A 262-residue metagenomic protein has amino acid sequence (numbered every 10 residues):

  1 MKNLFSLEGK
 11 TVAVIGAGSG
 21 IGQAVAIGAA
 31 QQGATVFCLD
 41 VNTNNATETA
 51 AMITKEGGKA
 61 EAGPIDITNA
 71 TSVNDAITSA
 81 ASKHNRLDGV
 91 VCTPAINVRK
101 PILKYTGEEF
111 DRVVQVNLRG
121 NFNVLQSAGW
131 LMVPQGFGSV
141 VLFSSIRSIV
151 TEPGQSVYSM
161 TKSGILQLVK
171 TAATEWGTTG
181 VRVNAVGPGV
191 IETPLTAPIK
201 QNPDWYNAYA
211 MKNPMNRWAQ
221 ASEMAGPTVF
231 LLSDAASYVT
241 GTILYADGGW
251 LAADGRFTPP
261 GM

Functional and structural regions predicted by a protein language model:
A34-E48: Conserved glycine-rich Rossmann-like NAD(P)H-binding loop of the short-chain dehydrogenase/reductase
P101-I102, T106-V114, W205, Y209: Substrate-binding pocket helix/loop in short-chain dehydrogenase/reductase
L103, V150-S156, T178-T179, N216 (+1 more regions): Active-site loop immediately N-terminal to the catalytic Tyr-X3-Lys motif of short-chain dehydrogenase/reductase
F122, F137, R217-A246, L251: C-terminal substrate-recognition "lid" of short-chain dehydrogenase/reductases
L125, T161, V169: Active-site helix of classical SDR
W130, T174-T178, S237: Alpha-helical segment proximal to the catalytic Tyr-Lys
S145: Residue(s) in the substrate-gating loop at a strand-loop-helix junction that position the organic substrate next
